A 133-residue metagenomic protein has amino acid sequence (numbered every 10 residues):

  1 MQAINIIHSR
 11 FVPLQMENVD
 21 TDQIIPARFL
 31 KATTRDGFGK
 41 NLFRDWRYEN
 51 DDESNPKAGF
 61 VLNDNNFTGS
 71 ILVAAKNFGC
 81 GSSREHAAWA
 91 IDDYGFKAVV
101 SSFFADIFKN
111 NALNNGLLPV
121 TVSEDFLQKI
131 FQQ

Functional and structural regions predicted by a protein language model:
M1-G37: N-terminal, positively charged, Ser/Thr/Ala/Gly-biased leader segments that form transit/presequence-like amphipathic
R10-V12, D22, G69-L72, K97-V99 (+1 more regions): Structural motif
K40-S70, A74: Active-site-flanking structural segment that lines cofactor/substrate pockets
N65-F96: Glycine/serine-rich anion-binding loops at beta->alpha junctions that coordinate negatively charged ligand groups
G95-F108: A short glycine-rich beta-strand->turn/loop micro-motif centered on a GG-aromatic cluster
A105-T121: Active-site-proximal loop->helix
G116-Q133: Acidic, glycine-rich flexible loop/linker segments
